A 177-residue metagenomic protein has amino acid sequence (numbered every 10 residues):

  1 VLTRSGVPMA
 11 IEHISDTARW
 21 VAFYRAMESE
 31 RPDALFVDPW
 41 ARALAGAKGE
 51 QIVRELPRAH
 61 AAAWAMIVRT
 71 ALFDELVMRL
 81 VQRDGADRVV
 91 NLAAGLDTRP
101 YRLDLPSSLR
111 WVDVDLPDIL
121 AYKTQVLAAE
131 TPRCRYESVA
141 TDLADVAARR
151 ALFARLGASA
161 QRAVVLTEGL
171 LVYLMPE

Functional and structural regions predicted by a protein language model:
L2-V90, A94-T141, V146-A147, R155 (+1 more regions): Rossmann-like AdoMet
A147-R150, Y173-E177: A short, conserved alpha-helix within the catalytic core of class I
V165-L166: A conserved beta-strand element that flanks and buttresses the S-adenosyl-L-methionine
L170: Hydrophobic adenine-recognition pocket in adenosine-nucleotide-binding enzymes
